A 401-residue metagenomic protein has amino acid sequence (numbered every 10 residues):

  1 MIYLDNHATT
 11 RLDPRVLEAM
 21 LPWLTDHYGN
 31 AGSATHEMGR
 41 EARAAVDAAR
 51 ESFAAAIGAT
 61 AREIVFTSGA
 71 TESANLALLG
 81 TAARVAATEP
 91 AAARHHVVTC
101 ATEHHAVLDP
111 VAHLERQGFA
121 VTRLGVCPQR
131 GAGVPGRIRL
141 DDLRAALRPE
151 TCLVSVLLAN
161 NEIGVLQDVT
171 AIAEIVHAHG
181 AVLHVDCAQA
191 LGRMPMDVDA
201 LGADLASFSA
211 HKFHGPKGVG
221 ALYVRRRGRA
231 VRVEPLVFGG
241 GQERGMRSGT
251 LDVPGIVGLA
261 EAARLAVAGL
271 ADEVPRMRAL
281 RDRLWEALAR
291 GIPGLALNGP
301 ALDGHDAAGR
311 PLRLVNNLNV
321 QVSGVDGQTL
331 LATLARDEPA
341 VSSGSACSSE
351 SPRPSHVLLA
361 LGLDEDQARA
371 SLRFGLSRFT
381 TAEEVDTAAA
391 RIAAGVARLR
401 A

Functional and structural regions predicted by a protein language model:
M1-A401: Pyridoxal 5′-phosphate
